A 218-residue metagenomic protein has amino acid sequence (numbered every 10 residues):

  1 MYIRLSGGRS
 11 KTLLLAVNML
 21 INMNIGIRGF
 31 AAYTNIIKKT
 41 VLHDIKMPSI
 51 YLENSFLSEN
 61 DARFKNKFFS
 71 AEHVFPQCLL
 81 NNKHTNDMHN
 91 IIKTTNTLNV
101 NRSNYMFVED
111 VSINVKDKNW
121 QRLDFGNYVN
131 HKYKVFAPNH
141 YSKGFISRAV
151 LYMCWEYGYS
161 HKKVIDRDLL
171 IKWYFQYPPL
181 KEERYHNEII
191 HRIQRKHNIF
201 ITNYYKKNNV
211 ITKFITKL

Functional and structural regions predicted by a protein language model:
S6-F64, D168-W173, E182-E183, I190: Aromatic-lined ligand-binding clefts that engage carbohydrates, nucleic acids, or primary amines
R63-L218: Domain-level detector of nuclease and nuclease-like folds in predominantly extracellular/periplasmic contexts
